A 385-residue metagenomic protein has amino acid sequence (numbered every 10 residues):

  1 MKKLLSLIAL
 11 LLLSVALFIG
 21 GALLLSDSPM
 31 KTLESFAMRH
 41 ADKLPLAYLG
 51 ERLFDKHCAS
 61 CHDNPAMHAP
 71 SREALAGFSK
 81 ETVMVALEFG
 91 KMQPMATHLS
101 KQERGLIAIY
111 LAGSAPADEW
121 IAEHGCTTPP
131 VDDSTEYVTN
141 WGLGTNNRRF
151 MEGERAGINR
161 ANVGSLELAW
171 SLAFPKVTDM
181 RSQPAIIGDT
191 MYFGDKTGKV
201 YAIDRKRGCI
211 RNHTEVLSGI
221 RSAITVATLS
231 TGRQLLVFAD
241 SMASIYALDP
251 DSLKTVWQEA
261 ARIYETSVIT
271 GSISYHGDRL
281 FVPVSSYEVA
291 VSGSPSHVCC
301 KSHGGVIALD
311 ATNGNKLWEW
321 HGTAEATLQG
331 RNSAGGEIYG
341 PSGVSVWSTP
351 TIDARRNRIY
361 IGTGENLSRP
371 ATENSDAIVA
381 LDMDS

Functional and structural regions predicted by a protein language model:
M1-S14: N-terminal Sec-pathway targeting helices
D27-L53: Electrostatic cytochrome c docking/interface patches
H40, S60, A69-P116, R358: Extracytoplasmic electron-transfer domains, predominantly the class I c-type cytochrome c fold
H124-A169, G322, A326-T327: Blade/loop signatures of beta-propeller domains
T135-L143, V177-K199, S218-I245, V268-V298 (+2 more regions): Repeat-blade elements of multi-bladed beta-propeller folds
E167-A169, C209-N212, K254-Q258, L317-W318: A structural motif specific to WD40 beta-propellers
A173-F174, A260-I263, L317-G340: Surface-exposed loop and turn segments in beta-propeller and other repeat-based domains that flank or scaffold
D204-R207, D249-S252, D310-N313, M383-S385: Short loop/turn segments that connect beta-strands within beta-propeller blades
